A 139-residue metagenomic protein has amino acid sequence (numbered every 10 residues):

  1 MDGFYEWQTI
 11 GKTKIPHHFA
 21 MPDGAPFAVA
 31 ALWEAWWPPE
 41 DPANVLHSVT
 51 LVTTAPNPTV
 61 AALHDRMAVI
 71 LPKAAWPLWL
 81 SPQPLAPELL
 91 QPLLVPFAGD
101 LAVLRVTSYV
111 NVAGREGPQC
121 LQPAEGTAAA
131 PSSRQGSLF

Functional and structural regions predicted by a protein language model:
M1-F139: A structured binding-face within diverse protein domains that lines the active/interaction site
